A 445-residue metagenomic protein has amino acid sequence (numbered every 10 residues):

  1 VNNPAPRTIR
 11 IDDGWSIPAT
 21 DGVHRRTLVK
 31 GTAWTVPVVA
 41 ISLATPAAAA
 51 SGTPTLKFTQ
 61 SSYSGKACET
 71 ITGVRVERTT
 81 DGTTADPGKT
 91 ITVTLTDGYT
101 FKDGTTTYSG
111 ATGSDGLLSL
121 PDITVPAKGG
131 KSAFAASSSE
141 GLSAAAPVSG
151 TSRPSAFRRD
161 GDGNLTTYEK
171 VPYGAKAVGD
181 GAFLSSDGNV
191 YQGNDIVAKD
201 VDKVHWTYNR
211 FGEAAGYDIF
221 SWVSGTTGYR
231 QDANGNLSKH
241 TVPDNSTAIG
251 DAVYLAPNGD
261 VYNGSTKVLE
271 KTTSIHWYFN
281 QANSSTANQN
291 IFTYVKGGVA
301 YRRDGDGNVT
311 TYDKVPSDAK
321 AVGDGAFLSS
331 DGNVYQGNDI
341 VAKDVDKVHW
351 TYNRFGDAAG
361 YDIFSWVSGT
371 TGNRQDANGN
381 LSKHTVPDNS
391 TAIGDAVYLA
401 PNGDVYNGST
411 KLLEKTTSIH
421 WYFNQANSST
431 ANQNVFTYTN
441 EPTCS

Functional and structural regions predicted by a protein language model:
V1-V23, A40: N-terminal secretory signal peptides
G22-T27, T35-P54: N-terminal twin-arginine translocation
A48-T72, A146-P154: Short S/T/G/P-enriched beta-strand
G65-A85, I91, L95, F134: Beta-strand-rich structural segments
T106, A111-P121: Glycine-centered loop-to-beta-strand initiation motif
G129-E140: Short, aromatic- and glycine-rich surface loops/edge beta-strands on solvent-exposed regions
R153-G174, N189-N209, R230-I249, P257 (+5 more regions): Trp- and S/T/G-rich repeat-edge/linker motifs of beta-rich repeat architectures
S155-R158, V178-S185, N189-Q192, N209-V223 (+14 more regions): Short beta-strand elements that form the blades of beta-propeller/WD-repeat-like and other beta-sheet-rich scaffold
